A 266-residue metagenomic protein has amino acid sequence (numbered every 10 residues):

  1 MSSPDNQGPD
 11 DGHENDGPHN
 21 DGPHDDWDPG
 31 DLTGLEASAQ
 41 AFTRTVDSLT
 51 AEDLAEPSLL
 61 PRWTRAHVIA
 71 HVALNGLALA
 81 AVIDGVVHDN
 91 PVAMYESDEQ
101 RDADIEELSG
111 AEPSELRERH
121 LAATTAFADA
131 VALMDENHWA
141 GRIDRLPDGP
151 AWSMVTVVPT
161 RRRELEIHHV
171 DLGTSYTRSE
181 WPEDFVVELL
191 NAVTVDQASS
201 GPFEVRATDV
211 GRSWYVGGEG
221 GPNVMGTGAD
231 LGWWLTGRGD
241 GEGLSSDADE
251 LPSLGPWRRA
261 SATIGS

Functional and structural regions predicted by a protein language model:
M1-G12, D16-G17, D21-R62, H67-A70: Basic, Lys/Arg-rich alpha-helical nucleic-acid-recognition elements, primarily the DNA-binding modules of transcription
S2-G8, D21-G30, D84-H88, L133-S266: Structured surface interface patches that mediate subunit assembly and partner/cofactor docking
L32-L35, P113-H120, V158-R161: Hydrophobic packing residues in well-ordered alpha-helices of helical domains and bundles
E36, Q40, A66, A73 (+3 more regions): A structural signal for well-ordered alpha-helical segments within the folded catalytic domains of diverse enzymes
T43, D47, G76-A80, L121-D135 (+1 more regions): Structural signal for well-ordered, non-membrane alpha-helices
T43-T64, N90, L133-P150: Helix-loop segments that flank and shape redox-cofactor active sites
A66-S97: Conserved alpha-helical segments that form or flank metal/cofactor-binding pockets of metalloenzymes
R101-A123: A short, structured beta-strand-centered segment in the mid-to-C-terminal lobe of catalytic cores from group-transfer
